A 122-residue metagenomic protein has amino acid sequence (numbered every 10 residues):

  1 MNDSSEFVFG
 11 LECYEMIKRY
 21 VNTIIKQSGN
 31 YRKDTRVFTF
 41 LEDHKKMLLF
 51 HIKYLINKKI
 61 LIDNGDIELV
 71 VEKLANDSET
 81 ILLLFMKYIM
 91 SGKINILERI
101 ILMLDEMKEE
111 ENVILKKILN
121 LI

Functional and structural regions predicted by a protein language model:
N2-I122: Charged low-complexity "KEKE/polyampholyte" interaction tracts
